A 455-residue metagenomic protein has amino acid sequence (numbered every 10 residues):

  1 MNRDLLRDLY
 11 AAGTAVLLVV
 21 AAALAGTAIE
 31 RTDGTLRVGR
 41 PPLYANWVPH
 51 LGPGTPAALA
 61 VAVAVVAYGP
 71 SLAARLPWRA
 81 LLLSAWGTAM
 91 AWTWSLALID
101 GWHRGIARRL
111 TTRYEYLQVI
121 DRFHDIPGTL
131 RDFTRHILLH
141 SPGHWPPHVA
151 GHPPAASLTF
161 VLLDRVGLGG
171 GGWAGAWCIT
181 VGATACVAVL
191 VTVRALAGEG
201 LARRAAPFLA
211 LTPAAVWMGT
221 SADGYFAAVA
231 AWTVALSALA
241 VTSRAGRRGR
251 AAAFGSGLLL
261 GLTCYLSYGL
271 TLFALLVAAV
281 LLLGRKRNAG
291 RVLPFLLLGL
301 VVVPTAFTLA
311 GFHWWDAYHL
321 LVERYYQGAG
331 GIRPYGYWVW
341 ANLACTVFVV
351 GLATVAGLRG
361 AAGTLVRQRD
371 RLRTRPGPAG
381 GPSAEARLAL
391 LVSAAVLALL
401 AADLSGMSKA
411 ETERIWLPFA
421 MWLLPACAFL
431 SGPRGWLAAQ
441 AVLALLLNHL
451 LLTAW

Functional and structural regions predicted by a protein language model:
M1-V19, Y44-T112: Start-transfer (signal-anchor) and selected internal transmembrane alpha helices of multi-pass inner/ER membrane
G13-L18, L82-A89, F254-L260, K286-H313 (+2 more regions): Hydrophobic alpha-helical membrane-interfacial segments at the cytosolic entry of transmembrane helices
A21-T35, L262-Y265, A279-G363: Membrane-lumen/periplasm interface segments of specific transmembrane helices in polyprenyl phosphate-linked
V63-S71, W173-L196: Transmembrane-helix motifs of polytopic, lipid-linked glycan transferases
A64-G69, V347-E385, A398-A402, P425-A426: Hydrophobic, aromatic-rich transmembrane alpha-helices and their immediate juxtamembrane boundary segments
A188, F226-A245, A426: Specific aromatic-rich, kink-prone transmembrane helix
A210-W217, R250-Y268, A274-A279, G299-L300: Membrane-interface alpha helices of multi-pass inner-membrane proteins
V234-A245, A251-F254, T271-L298, R367-Q368: Perimembrane helix-loop-helix junctions
